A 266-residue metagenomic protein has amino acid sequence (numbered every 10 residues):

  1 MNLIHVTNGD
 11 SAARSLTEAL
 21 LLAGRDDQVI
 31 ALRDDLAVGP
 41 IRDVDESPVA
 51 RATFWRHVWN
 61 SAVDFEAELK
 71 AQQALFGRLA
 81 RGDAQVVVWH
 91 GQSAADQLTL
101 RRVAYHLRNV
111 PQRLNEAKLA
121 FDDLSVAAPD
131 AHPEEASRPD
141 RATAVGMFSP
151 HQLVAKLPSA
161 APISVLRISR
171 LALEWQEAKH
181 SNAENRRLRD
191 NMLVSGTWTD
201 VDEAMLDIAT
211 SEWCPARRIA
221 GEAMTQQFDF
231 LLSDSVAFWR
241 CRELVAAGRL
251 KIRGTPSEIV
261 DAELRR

Functional and structural regions predicted by a protein language model:
M1-A67: A structured, charge-rich N-terminal accessory region that forms the first stable segment of a protein and links
R25-D26, R102-N115: A short alpha->loop->secondary-structure connector
V58-R102: Long, hydrophobic/aromatic-enriched structural stretches that serve as scaffold segments
A131-C214: A conserved mid-domain beta-alpha-beta active-site/ligand-binding segment of alpha/beta enzyme cores
S211-Q226, S233: Short acidic, hydrophobic short linear motifs in intrinsically disordered regions
F230-A246: Short amphipathic alpha-helical interaction segments
V245-T255: A short, conserved structural fragment
T255-R266: Short, cationic-aromatic polyanion-contact patches
